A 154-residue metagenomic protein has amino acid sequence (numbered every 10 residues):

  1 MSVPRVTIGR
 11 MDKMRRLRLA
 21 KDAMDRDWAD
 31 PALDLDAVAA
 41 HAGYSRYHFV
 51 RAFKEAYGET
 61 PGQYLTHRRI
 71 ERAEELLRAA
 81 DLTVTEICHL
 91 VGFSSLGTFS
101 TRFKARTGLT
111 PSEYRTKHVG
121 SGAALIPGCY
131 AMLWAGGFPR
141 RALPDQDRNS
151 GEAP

Functional and structural regions predicted by a protein language model:
M1-Y47, E55-A56, T60, R72-P154: Alpha-helical bundle regulatory/interaction domains
Q63: Short, basic-rich loop-to-helix N-cap that marks the start of a DNA-contacting helix
T66: Σ70-family region 2.3-2.4 aromatic/basic alpha-helix that recognizes the −10 promoter and nucleates DNA melting
R69: Catalytic-site neighborhood detector that most strongly recognizes the C-terminal catalytic loop/helix of tyrosine
